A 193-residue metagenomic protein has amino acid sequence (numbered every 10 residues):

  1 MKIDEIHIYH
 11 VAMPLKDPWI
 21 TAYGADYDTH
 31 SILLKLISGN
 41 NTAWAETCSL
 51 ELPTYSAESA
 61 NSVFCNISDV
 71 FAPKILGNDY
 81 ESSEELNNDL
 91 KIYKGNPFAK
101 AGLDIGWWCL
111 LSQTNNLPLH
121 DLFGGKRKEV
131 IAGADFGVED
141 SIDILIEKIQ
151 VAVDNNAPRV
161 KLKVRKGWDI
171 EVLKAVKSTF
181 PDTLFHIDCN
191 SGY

Functional and structural regions predicted by a protein language model:
M1-H10, E84, N88-K91, S112-Q113 (+1 more regions): N-terminal amphipathic alpha-helix/helix-capping segment at the start of soluble metabolic enzymes
M1-T42, E46-Y55: Structured beta-strand/loop patches that form or line metal/cofactor-binding pockets in enzymes
H10-A12, K16-D17, A72, K100 (+5 more regions): Generic secondary-structure boundary/loop-capping signal
I20, G24, Y80, G124-K128: Short capping/connector residues at structural and topological boundaries
L33, C109, I149: Short glycine-/small-residue-rich flexible loop motifs, especially phosphate/cofactor-binding loops
L36-I37, N41-T114: Metal- or metallocofactor-binding catalytic centers and their adjacent structured scaffolds across diverse enzyme
H120-Y193: Metal-dependent enolase-superfamily TIM-barrel catalytic cores that perform enediolate-based chemistry
